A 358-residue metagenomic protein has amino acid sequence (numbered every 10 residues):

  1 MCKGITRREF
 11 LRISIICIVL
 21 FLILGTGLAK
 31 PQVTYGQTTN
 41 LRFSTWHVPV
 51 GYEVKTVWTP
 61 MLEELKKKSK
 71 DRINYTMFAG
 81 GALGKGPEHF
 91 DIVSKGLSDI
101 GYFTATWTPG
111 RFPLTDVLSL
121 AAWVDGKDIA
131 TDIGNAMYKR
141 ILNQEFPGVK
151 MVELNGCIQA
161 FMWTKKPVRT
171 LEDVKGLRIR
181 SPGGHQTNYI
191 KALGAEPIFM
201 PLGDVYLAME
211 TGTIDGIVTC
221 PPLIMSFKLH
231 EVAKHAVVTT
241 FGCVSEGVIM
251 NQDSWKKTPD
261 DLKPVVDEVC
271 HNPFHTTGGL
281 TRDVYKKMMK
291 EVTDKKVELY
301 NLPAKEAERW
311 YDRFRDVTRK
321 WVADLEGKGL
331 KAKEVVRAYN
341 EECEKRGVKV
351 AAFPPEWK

Functional and structural regions predicted by a protein language model:
C2-I23, P31-I129, Q144-K358: N-terminal secretory/targeting leader peptides
D132-Q144: Signature of the catalytic double-stranded beta-helix
